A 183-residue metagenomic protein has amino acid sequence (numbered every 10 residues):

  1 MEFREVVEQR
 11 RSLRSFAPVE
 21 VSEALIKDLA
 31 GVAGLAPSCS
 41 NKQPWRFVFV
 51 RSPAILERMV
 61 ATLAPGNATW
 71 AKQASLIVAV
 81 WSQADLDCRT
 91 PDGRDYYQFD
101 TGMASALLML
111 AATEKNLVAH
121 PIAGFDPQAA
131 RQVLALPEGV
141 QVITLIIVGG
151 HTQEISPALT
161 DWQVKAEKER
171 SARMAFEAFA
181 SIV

Functional and structural regions predicted by a protein language model:
M1-V183: Acidic, surface-exposed loops and disordered segments
